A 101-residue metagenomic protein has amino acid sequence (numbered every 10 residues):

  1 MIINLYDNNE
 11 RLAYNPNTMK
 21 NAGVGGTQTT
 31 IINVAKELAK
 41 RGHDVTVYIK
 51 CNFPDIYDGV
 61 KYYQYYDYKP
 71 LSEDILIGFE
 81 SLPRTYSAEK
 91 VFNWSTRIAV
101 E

Functional and structural regions predicted by a protein language model:
M1-I49: N-terminal subdomain of nucleotide-sugar transferases
Y48-E101: Extended catalytic core of nucleotide-activated donor transferases of GT-like folds
